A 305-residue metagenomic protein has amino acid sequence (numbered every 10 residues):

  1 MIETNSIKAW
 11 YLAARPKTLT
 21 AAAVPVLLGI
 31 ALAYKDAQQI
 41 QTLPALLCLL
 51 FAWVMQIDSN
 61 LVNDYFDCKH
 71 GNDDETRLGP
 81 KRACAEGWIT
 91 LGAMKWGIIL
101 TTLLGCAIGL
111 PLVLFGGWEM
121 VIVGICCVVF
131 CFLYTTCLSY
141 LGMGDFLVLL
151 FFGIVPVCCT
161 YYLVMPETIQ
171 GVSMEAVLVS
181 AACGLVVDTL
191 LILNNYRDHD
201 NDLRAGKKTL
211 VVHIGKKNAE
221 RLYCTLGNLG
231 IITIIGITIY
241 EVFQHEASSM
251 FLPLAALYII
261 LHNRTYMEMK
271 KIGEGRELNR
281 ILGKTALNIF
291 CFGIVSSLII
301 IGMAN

Functional and structural regions predicted by a protein language model:
M1-L43, L47, F51, L141-G144: Topogenic membrane-insertion module of multi-pass membrane proteins
V24-G29, L147-Y161, C183, V212-K216 (+1 more regions): Small-residue-rich segments of transmembrane alpha-helices in multi-pass membrane proteins, especially helix faces
L27-L28, A37-V62, V121-F132, G171-L193: Membrane-embedded alpha-helical segments that form the functional core of polytopic membrane enzymes, especially those
V54-L78, T189-V211: Acidic (Asp/Glu-rich) catalytic motifs at the cytosolic membrane interface
E75-F115, K207-Q244, A286-F290: Multi-pass membrane catalytic core of lipid/isoprenoid biosynthesis enzymes
R82-T168: Intramembrane alpha-helical segments
L149-H199, A205, K217-E220: Functional transmembrane core segments of multi-pass inner-membrane proteins
V242-N305: Extended hydrophobic alpha-helices typical of membrane-associated regions
